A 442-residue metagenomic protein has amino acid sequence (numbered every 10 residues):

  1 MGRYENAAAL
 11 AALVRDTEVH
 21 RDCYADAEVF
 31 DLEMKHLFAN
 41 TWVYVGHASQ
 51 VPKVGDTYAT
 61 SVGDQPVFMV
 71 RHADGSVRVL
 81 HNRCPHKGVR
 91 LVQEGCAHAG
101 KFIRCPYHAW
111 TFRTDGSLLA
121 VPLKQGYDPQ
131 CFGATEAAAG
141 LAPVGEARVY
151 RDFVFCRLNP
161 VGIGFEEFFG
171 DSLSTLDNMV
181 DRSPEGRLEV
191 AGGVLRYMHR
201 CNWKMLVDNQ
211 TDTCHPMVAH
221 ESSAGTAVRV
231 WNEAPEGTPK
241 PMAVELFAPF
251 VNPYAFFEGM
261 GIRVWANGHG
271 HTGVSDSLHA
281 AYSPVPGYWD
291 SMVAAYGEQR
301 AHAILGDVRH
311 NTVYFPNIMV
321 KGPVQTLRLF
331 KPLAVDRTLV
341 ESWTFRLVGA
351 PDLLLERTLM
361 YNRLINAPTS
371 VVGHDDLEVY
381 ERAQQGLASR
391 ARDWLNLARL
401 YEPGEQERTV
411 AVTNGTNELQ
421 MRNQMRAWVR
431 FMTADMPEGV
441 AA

Functional and structural regions predicted by a protein language model:
M1-A9, E438-A442: Basic/polar N-terminal segments that are highly enriched at the extreme N-terminus, encompassing both cleavable
N6-C23: Short, contiguous pre-domain boundary segments
C23-G63: Glycine/alanine-rich phosphate-binding loops at beta-alpha junctions
F38-W42, V89, H215: Generic structural signal for secondary-structure transition and capping sites
A39-P52, G126-C131, V308-Y314: Short Pro/Gly-enriched beta-strand edge/turn motifs at strand-loop
Q50-S174: Rieske [2Fe-2S] iron-sulfur-binding domain
R71, S76, G145-A442: C-terminal catalytic domain of Rieske-type non-heme iron oxygenases
